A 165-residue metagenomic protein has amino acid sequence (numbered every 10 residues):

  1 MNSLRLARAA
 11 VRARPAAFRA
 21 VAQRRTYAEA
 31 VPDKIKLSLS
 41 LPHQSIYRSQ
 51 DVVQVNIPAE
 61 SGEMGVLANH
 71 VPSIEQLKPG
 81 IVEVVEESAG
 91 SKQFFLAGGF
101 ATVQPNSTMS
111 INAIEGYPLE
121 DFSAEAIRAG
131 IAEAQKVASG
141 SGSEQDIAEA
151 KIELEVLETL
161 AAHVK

Functional and structural regions predicted by a protein language model:
M1, R5, R12, A68-Q76 (+2 more regions): Generic hydrophobic segment detector
M1-P32: N-terminal mitochondrial targeting presequence
V11, V21, V31, V52-V55 (+8 more regions): Extended aliphatic helical segments
Q23-Y27, Q44, A161: Short N-terminal helix-initiation segments at or just after the protein's N-terminus
I35: Divalent-metal (Mg2+/Mn2+/Ca2+)-assisted nucleotide/phosphate chemistry catalytic cores
S38-A129, E133: Compact, glycine-rich, soluble single-domain proteins
Y117-K165: Acidic/glycine-rich phosphate/pyrophosphate-binding loops and surrounding catalytic core that coordinate Mg2+
